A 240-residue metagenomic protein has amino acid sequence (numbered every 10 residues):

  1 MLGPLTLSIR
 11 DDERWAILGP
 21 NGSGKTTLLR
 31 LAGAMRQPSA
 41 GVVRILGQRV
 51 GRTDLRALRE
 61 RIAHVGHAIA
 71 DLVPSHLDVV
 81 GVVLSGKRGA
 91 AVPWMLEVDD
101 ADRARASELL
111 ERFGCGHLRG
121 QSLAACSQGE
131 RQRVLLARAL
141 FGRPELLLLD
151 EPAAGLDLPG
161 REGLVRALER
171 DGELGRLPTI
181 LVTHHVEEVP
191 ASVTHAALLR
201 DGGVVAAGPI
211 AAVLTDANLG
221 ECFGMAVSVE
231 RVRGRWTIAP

Functional and structural regions predicted by a protein language model:
L18-P20: The feature captures the beta-strand-to-loop junction immediately N-terminal to the Walker
G33: Helix-to-loop junction immediately C-terminal to a conserved catalytic motif
G41-G51, L58: Conserved ABC transporter NBD signature motif
L84, D99-L118: Conserved ABC ATPase "signature" region
R143: Conserved catalytic motifs of ABC-family nucleotide-binding domains
L147-E151: Catalytic Walker B motif of ABC-type/P-loop ATPase nucleotide-binding domains
A196-P209: H-loop (His-switch) and adjacent beta-strand-loop-beta switch element of ABC-type ATPase nucleotide-binding domains
